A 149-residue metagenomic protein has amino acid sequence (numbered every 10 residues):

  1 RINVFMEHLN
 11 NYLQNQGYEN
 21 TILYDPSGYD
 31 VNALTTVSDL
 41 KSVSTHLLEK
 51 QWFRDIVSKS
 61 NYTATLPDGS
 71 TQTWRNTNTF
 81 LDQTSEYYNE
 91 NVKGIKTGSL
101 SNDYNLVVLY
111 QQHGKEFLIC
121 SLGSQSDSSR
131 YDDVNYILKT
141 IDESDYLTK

Functional and structural regions predicted by a protein language model:
R1-K149: Penicillin-recognizing serine hydrolase domain
